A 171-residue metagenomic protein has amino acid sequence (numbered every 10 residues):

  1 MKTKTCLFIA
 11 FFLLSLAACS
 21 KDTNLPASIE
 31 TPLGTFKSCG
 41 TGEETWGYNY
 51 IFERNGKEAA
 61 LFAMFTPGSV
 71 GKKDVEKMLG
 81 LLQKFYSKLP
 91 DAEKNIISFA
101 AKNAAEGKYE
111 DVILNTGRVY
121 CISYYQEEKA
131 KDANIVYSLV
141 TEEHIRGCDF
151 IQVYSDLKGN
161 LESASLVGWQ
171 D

Functional and structural regions predicted by a protein language model:
M1-K2: N-terminal secretory signal peptides that target proteins for export/translocation
T5-L14: Sec-dependent N-terminal signal peptides
L16-A18: C-terminal motif of bacterial Sec signal peptides marking the signal peptidase cleavage site
N24, S28-E30, K37, T41-R54 (+1 more regions): Exposed beta-strand-loop-beta-strand "reactive/processing" segments of non-cytosolic proteins
I29-L81: Contiguous hydrophobic, core-forming segments of folded domains
A63-Y120: Long, charged/polar, surface-exposed segments that mediate recognition or autoinhibition
L114-E127, N160-L161, L166: A structural signal for short, hydrophobic beta-strand segments that form beta-sheets in beta-rich/all-beta domains
I145-D171: A short, surface-exposed interaction/processing loop segment used at functional sites
